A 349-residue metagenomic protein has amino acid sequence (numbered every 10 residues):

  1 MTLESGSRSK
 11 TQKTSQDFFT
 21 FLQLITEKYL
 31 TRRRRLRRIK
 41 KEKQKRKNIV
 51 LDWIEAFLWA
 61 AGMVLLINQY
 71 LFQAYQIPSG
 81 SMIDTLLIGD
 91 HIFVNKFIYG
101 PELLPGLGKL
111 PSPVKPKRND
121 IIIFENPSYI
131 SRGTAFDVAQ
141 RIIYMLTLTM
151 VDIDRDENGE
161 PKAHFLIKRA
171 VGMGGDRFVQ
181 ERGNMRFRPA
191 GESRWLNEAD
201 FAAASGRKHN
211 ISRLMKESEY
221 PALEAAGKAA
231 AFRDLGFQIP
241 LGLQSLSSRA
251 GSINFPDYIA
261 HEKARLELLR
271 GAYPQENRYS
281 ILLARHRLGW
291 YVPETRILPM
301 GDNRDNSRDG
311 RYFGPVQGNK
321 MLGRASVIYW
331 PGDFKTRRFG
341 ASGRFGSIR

Functional and structural regions predicted by a protein language model:
T2-V50, I88-R349: Soluble "head" domains of membrane/secretory-pathway proteins
D52-Y70: Hydrophobic membrane-insertion alpha-helices, especially the h-region of bacterial N-terminal signal peptides
F57, A61, Q76, P113-P116: Generic alpha-helical scaffold signal
A60, V64, Q73, N95 (+1 more regions): Generic N-terminal helix/loop capping motif
L66, S79-G80, P101, F313: Single-residue recognition of alpha-helix boundary sites
N68, F72, I130-S131: Juxtamembrane "helix exit" motif at the C-terminal ends of alpha-helical transmembrane segments in multi-pass membrane
F72-D90: Alpha-helical transmembrane signal-anchor/signal-peptide segments
